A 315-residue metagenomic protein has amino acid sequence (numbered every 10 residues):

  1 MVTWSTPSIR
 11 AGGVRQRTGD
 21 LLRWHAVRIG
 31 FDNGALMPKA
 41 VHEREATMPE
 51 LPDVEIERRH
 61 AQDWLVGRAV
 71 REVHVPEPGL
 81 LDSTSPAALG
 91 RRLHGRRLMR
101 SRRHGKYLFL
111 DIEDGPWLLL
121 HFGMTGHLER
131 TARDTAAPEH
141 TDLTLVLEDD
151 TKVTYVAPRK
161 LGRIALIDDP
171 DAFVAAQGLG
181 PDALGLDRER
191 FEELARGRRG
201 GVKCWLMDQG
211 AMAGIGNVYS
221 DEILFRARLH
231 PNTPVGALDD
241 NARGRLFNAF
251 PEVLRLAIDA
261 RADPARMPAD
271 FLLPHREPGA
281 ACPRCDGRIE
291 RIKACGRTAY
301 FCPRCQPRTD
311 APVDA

Functional and structural regions predicted by a protein language model:
V2-S5, H25, P38: Position-driven detector of the extreme protein N-terminus
W4-R10, R15-R17: Low-acidity, Ser/Thr- and Arg-rich intrinsically disordered low-complexity segments
F31-A315: Structured catalytic/nucleic-acid-binding cores of DNA maintenance enzymes
